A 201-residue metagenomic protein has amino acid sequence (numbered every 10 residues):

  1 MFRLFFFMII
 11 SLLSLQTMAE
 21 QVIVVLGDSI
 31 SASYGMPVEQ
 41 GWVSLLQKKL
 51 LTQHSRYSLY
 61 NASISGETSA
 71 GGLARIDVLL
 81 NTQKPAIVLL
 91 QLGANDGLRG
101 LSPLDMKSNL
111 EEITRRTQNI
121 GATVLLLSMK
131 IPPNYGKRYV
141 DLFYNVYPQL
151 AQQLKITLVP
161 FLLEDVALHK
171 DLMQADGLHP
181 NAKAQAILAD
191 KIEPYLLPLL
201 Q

Functional and structural regions predicted by a protein language model:
F2-M8: Sec-dependent signal peptide recognition, specifically the positively charged N-region followed immediately by
F5, E20-I23, S55, K183 (+1 more regions): Catalytic-site microenvironment of enzymes that process N-acetyl-hexosamine-containing cell-wall polysaccharides
S14-Q16: N-terminal signal peptide c-region/cleavage motif recognized by signal peptidases
M18-S65, R75-K84: Serine-esterase "nucleophile elbow" of acetyl-processing enzymes
A32, T68, P133: Flexible, glycine-rich phosphate/dinucleotide-binding loops and adjacent beta-alpha linkers at cofactor/substrate
L73-Q201: Alpha-helical cap/lid subdomain in secreted, periplasmic, or secretory-pathway luminal O-acyl-processing enzymes
